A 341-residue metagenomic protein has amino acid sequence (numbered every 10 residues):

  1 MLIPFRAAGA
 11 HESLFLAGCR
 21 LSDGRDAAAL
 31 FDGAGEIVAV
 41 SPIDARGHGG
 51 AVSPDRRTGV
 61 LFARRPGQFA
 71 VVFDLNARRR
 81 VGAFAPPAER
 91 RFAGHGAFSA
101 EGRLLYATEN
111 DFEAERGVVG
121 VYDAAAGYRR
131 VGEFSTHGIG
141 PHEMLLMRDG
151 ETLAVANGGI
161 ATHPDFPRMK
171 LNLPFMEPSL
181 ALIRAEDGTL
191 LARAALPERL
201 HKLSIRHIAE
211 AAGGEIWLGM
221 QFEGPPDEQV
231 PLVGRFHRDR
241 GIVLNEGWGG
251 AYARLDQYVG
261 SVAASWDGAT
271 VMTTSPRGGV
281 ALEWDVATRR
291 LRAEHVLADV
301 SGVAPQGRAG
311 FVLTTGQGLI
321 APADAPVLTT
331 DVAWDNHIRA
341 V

Functional and structural regions predicted by a protein language model:
G9-H11, P54-R56, S99-E101, M147-G150 (+3 more regions): Residue-level detector of Asp-centered blade-edge/turn motifs that repeat once per structural unit in beta-propeller
C19, T108-F112, V155-E177, L218-P231: Short, conserved, GDST-rich strand-edge loop motifs in beta-rich repeat architectures
L30-D32, G117-A126, K170-D187, V230-D239: Beta-propeller blade signature
V40-A45, F84-E89, E133-G138, A195-L200 (+3 more regions): Surface loop/turn motifs at the tips and blade-to-blade linkers of beta-strand repeat domains
V40-E109: Blade-loop segments of beta-propeller domains
D44-S53, R90-A97, I139-L145, H201-I208 (+3 more regions): Repeated scaffold domains used in trafficking and secretory/extracellular systems, primarily beta-propellers
A83-S99, Y106-E151, A161-H163: Asp-box/WD-like beta-propeller blade repeats and closely related beta-sheet repeat scaffolds
